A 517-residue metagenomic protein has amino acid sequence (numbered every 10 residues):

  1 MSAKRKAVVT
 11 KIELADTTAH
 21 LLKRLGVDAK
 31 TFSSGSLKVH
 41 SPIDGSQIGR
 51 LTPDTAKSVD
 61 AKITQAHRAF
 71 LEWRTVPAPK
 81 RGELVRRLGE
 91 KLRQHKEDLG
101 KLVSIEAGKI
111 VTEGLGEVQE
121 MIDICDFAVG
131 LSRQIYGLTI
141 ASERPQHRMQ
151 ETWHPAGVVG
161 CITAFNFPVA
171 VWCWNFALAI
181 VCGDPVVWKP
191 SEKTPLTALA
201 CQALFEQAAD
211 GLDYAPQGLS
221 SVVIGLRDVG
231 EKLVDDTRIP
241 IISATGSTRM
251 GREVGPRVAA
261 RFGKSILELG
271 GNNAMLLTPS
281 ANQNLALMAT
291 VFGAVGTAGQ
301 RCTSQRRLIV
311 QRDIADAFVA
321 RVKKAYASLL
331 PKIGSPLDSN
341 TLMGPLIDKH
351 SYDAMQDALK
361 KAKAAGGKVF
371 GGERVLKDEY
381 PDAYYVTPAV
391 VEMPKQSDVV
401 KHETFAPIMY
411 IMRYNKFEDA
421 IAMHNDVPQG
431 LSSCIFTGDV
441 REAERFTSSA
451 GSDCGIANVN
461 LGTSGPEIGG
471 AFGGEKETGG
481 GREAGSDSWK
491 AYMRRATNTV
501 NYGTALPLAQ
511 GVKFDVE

Functional and structural regions predicted by a protein language model:
S2-A3, P42-G49, Y214, I239 (+2 more regions): Conserved C-terminal structural/oligomerization subdomain of aldehyde/semialdehyde dehydrogenase
S2-H147: N-terminal Rossmann-like NAD(P)+-binding subdomain of aldehyde/semialdehyde dehydrogenases
G45, R81, V103, C125 (+9 more regions): Residue-level signal for inorganic ion chemistry
Q47-D54, A69-T75, C161, M275-T278 (+5 more regions): Short, well-ordered beta-strand elements within core beta-sheets of diverse protein domains
F70, R74, G89-K96, G100 (+19 more regions): Structural signal for hydrophobic packing residues in well-ordered secondary-structure cores of soluble enzyme domains
L131, I162, L226, T245 (+3 more regions): Conserved residues at the C-terminal ends of beta-strands
G137-L285, N340, Y414: Rossmann-like NAD(P) dinucleotide-binding subdomain of oxidoreductase/dehydrogenase enzymes
Q207-A208, R249-P394, V459, L508 (+1 more regions): ALDH superfamily catalytic-core signature
